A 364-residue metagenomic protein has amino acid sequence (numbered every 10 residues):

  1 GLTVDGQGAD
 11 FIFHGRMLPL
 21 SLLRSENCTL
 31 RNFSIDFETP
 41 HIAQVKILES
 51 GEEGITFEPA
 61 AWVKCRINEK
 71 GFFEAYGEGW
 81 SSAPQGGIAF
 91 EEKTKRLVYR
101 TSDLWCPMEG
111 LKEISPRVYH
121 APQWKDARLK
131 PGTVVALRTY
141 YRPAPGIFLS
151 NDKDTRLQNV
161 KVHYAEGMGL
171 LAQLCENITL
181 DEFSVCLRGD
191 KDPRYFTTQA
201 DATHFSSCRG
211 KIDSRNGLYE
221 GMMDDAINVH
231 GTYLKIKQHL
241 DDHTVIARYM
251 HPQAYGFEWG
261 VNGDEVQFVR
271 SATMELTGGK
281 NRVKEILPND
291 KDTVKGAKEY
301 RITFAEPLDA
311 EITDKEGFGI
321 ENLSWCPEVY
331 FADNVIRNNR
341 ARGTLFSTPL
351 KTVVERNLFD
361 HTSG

Functional and structural regions predicted by a protein language model:
G1-T3, I12-R31, D36-G54, Y141-K153 (+4 more regions): Extracellular beta-strand-rich solenoid/capping regions of secreted or surface-exposed proteins that bind or remodel
F13, F37-T39, E58-K112, Y255-K295: Ser/Thr/Gly-rich low-complexity blocks that favor extended beta-strand/coil architectures
F13-P19, T39-A43, P143-G146, E166-A172 (+7 more regions): Short glycine/acidic-rich loop motifs that flank beta-strands on beta-rich extracellular proteins
N27-N32, I42-G54, I236-V261, E265: Surface beta-strand/loop "capping" patches
F90-R142, T277-V329, R337: Small/polar beta-strand repeat architecture
C175-K211, Q238-A254, R356-G364: Long amphipathic alpha-helical scaffold regions
S207-G221: Repeat-solenoid scaffold signature
